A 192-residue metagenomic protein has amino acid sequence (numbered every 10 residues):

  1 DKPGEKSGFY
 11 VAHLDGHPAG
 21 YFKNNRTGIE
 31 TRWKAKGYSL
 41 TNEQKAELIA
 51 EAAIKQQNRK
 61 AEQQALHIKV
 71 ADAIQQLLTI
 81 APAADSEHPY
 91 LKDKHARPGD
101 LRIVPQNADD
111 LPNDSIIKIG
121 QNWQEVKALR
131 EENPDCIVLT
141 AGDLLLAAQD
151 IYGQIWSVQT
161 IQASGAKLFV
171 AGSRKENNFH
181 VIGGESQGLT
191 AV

Functional and structural regions predicted by a protein language model:
D1-Y90: Non-catalytic accessory segments of DNA primases and related replication-initiation nucleases
S7-H13, D100-D109, N113-I117, D135-C136: Short amphipathic beta-strand and strand-loop transition segments with alternating hydrophobic
Y10, L77-T79, L101, V158 (+1 more regions): Generic hydrophobic, helix-prone segments enriched in Leu/Val/Ile
L14-G16, R26-I29, P105-Q106, Q149-Y152 (+1 more regions): Short acidic-glycine loop/turn motifs at beta-strand connectors
H17, K94-A96, L139, I151: A generic structural signal for short, non-catalytic loop/turn and secondary-structure boundary residues
I80-A83, H95-P98, N107, K127 (+2 more regions): Residue-level detector of intrinsically disordered, flexible termini and proteolytic processing junctions
S86-Y90, A96-Q106, Q154-W156: Phosphate-handling catalytic cores of nucleic-acid transaction enzymes
D110-V192: Phosphate-handling DNA/RNA-contact segment within nucleic-acid enzymes
